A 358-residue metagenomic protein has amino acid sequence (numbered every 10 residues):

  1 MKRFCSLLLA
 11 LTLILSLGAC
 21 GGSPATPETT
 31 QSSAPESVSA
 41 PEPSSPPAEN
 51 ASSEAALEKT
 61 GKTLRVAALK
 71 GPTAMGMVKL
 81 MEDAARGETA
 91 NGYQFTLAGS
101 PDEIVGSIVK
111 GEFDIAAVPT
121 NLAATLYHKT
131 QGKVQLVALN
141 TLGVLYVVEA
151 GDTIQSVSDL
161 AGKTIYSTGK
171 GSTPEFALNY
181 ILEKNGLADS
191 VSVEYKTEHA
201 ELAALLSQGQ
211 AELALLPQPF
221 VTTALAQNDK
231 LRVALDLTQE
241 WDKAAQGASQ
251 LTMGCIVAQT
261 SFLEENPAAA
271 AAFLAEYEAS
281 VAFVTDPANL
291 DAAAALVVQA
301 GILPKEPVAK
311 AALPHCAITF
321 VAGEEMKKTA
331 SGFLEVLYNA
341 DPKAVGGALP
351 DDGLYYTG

Functional and structural regions predicted by a protein language model:
R3-S23: Sec-dependent N-terminal signal peptides of Gram-positive bacterial secreted proteins and lipoproteins
G18-T29, V38: Bacterial lipoprotein signal-peptidase II cleavage site
A34-A40, P46-A188, V193-E194, E212-Q218 (+1 more regions): Short, glycine-/small- and polar/acidic-enriched structural segments that line small-molecule recognition paths
K79-M81, L145-S156, Q250-A268, T319: A bilobed periplasmic-binding-protein/Venus flytrap-type ligand-binding module shared by bacterial periplasmic
A84-N91, G162, Q239-S249, T319-K327: Short, solvent-exposed loop/beta-turn-alpha elements that line the ligand-binding surface or hinge of extracytoplasmic
N121-L122, T130, E194, E198-L296: Pocket-lining segment of extracytoplasmic ligand-binding domains
L263-A340: Secondary-structure end/capping motifs
S331-G358: Conserved C-terminal helix/tail region of periplasmic/extracytoplasmic solute-binding proteins
